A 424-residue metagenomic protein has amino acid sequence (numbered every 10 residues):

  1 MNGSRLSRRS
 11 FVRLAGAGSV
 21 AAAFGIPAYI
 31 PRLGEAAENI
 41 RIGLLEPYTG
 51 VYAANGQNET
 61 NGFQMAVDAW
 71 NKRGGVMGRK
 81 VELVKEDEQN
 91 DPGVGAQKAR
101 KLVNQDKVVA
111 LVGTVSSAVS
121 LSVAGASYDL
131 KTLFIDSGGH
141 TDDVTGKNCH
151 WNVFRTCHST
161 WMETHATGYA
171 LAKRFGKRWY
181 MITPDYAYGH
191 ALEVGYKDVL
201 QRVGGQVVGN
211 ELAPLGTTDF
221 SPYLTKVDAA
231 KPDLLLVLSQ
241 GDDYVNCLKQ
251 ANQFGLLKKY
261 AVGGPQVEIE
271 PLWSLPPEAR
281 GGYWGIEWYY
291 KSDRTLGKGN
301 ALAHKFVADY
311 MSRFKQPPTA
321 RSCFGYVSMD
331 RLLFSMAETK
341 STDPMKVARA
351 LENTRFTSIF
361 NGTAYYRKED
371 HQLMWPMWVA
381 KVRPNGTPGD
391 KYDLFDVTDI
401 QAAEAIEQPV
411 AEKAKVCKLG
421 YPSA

Functional and structural regions predicted by a protein language model:
N2-G16, F24-A424: Extracytosolic ligand-binding ectodomains
